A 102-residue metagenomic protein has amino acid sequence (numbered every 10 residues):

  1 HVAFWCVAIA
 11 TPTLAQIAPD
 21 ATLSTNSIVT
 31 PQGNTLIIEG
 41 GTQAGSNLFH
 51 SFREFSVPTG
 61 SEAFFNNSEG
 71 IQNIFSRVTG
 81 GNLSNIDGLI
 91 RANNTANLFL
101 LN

Functional and structural regions predicted by a protein language model:
H1-A3: Sec-dependent N-terminal signal peptides
W5, I9-N102: Solvent-exposed adhesion/ligand-recognition segments of exported proteins
